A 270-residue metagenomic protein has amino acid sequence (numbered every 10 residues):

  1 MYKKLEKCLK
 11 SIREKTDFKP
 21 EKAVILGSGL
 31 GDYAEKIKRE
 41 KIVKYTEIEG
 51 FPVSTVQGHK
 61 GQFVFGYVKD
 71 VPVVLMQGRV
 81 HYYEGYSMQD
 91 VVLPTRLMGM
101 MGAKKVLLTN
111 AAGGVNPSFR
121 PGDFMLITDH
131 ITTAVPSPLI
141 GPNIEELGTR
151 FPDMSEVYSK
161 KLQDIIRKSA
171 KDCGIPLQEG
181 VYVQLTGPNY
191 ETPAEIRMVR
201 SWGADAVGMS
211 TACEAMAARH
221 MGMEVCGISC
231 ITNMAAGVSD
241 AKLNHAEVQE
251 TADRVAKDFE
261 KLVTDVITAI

Functional and structural regions predicted by a protein language model:
M1-M154: Metabolite-binding pocket within alpha/beta catalytic cores that recognizes anionic/polar moieties
M98-G102, R200, R219: Non-catalytic positions within long, well-ordered alpha-helices that form the structural scaffold/packing of enzyme
K104, D205, E224: Short acidic/polar active-site loop segments enriched in Thr and Asp
L147-Y158, Q184, I196, A252-T264: Polyanion-binding loop/helix "lid" in catalytic or ligand-binding cores
Q163, S169-D205, V263: Active-site/ligand-binding-proximal alpha/beta "capping" segment
M209-E247: Zn-dependent metallopeptidase/amidohydrolase metal-coordination segment
A236-I270: His/Asp/Glu-rich mid-to-C-terminal helical/loop segments that flank catalytic regions of hydrolases
